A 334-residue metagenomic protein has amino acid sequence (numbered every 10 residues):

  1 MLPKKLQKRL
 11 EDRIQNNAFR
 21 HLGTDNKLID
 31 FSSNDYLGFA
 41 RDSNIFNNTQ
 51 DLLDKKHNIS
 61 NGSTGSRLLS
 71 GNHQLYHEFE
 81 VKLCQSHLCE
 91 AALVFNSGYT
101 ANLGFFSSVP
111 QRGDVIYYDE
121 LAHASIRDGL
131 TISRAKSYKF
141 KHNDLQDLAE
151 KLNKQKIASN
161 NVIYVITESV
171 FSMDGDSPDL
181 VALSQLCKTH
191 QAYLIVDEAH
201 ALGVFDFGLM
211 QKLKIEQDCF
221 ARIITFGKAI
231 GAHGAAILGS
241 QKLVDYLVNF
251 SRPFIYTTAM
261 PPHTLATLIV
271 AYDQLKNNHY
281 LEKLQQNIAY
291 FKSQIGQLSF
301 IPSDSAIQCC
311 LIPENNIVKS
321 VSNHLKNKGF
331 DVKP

Functional and structural regions predicted by a protein language model:
L2-G62: N-terminal "arm"/small-domain region of PLP-dependent enzymes with the aminotransferase-like
F39, K283-K292, G296-K328: Conserved PLP-binding catalytic core of the aspartate aminotransferase-like
D54-G98: Conserved N-terminal alpha-helix of the aminotransferase class I/II PLP-enzyme fold
S97, Y117-R134: Substrate-binding/gating loop at the entrance of the active-site cleft, primarily in PLP-dependent aminotransferase-like
F105-A124, A149: Conserved PLP-anchoring active-site segment centered on the Schiff-base-forming lysine
Y138, H142-V196: Active-site phosphate-binding strand-loop segment of PLP-dependent enzymes
I215-Y246: Active-site PLP attachment segment
A259-N277, K283, N287, I295: Structural motif of enzymes handling amino- and sulfur-group chemistry
